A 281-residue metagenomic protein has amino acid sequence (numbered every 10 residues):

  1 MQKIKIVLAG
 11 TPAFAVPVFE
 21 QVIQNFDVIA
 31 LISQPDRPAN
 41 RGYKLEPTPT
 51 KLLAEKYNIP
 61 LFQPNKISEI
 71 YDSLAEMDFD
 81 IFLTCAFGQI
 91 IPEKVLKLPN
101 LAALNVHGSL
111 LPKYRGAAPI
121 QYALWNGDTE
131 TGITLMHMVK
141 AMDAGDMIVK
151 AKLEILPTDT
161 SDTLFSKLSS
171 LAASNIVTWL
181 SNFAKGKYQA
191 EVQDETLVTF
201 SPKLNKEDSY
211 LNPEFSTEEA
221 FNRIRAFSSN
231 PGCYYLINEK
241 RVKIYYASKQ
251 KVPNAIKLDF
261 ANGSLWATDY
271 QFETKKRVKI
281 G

Functional and structural regions predicted by a protein language model:
M1-G42: N-terminal Rossmann-like dinucleotide-binding module
K3-I4, I23-Q24, I81-V198: Donor/substrate-binding cores of folate-linked one-carbon enzymes
R37-E55: N-terminal beta-loop-helix "entrance" segment that forms/cooperates in small-molecule cofactor or anionic ligand
P60-I70: Glycine-rich, highly charged phosphate/nucleotide-binding loops
S68-D78: Short amphipathic alpha-helix with an adjacent loop that forms part of the alpha/beta core around
P202-F215: Acyl-group handling in specialized metabolite and lipid biosynthesis
P213-G281: An anion-binding loop in the catalytic cleft
